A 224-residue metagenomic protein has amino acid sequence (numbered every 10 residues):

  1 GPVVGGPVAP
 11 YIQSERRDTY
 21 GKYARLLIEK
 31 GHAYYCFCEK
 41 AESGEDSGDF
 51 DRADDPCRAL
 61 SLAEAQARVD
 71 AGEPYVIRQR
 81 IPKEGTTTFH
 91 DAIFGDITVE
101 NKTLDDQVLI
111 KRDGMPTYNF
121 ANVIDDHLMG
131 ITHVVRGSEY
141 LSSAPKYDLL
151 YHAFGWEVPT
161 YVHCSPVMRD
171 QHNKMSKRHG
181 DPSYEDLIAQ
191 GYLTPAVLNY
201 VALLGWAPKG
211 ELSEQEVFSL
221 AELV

Functional and structural regions predicted by a protein language model:
G1-I12: A glycine-rich helix N-cap at a beta->alpha junction
P2-V4, R17-A24, Y35: A conserved beta-strand/loop capping segment in the N-terminal third of enzymes that catalyze redox or closely related
I12-Q13, L26-M175, S183, P208: Active-site cores that bind ATP or allylic diphosphates and position pyrophosphate for catalysis
S14-R17, G191: Short, solvent-exposed loop/helix junctions and linker helices that flank or host conserved functional motifs
Y20, S143, L193: Hydrophobic (often cysteine-bearing) scaffold residues that line and stabilize catalytic clefts of nucleotide/cofactor
G21-I28, L198-V201: Non-transmembrane alpha-helical segments in soluble domains of secreted/periplasmic/extracellular proteins
H179, S183-V224: A conserved active-site cap/scaffold subdomain adjacent to cofactor or substrate pockets
